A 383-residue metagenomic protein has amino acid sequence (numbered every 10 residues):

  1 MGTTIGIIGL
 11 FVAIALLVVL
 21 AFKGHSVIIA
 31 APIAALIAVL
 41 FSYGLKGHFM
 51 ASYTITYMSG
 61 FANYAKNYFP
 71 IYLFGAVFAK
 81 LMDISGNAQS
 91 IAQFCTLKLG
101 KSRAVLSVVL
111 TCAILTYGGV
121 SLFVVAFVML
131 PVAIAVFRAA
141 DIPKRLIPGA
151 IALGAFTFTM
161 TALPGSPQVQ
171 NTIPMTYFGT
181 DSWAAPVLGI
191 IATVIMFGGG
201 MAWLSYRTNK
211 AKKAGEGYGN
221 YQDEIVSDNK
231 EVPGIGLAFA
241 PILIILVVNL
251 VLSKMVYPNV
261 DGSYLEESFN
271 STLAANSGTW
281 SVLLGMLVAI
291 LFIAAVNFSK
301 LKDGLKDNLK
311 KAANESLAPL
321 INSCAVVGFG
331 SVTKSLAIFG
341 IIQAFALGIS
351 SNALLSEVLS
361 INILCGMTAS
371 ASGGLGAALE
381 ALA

Functional and structural regions predicted by a protein language model:
M1-G75, K80-A92, T96-L99, M201-Q222 (+1 more regions): N-terminal alpha-helical transmembrane segments of multi-pass membrane transport and channel/translocase proteins
T3-I5, L10, V187-N308: Long, contiguous bundles of hydrophobic transmembrane helices that form the permeation core of multi-pass
G9-A21, P32-F41, Y72-V77, T111-T116 (+6 more regions): Hydrophobic core segments of alpha-helical transmembrane domains in multi-pass membrane transport and ion-translocation
K23-V27, A65-Y68, A79-Q89, T116-V128 (+5 more regions): Short helix-coil transition sites and intra-membrane helix breaks within transmembrane domains of multi-pass
T54-Q89, A274-G340: Core transmembrane alpha-helical segments of multi-pass membrane transporters/permeases
S59, S90-G100, I134-A139, D307-E315 (+2 more regions): Short amphipathic alpha-helical coupling elements at transmembrane boundaries
F69-G75, K98-I134, L320-S331, I342 (+1 more regions): Hydrophobic alpha-helical transmembrane segments of multi-pass integral membrane proteins, predominantly secondary
C112-M129, A139-G189, T193-Y206, L364-A377: Alpha-helical transmembrane segments and, especially, the helix-loop junctions at the ends of these helices
